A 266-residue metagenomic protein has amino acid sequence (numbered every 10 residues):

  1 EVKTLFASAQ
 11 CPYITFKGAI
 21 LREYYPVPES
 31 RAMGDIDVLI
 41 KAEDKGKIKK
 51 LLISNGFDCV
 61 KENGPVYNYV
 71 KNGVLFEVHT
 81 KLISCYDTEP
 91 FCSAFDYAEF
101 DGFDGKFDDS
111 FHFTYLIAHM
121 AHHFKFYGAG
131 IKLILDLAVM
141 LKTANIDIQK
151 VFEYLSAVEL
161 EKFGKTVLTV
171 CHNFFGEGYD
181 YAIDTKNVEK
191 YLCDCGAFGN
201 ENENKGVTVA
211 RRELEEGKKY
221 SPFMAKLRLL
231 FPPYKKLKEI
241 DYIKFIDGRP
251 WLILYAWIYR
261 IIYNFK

Functional and structural regions predicted by a protein language model:
E1-G34, I40-K266: Conserved NTP-donor binding/palm subdomain of two-metal-ion nucleotidyltransferases/polymerases, i.e., the charged
